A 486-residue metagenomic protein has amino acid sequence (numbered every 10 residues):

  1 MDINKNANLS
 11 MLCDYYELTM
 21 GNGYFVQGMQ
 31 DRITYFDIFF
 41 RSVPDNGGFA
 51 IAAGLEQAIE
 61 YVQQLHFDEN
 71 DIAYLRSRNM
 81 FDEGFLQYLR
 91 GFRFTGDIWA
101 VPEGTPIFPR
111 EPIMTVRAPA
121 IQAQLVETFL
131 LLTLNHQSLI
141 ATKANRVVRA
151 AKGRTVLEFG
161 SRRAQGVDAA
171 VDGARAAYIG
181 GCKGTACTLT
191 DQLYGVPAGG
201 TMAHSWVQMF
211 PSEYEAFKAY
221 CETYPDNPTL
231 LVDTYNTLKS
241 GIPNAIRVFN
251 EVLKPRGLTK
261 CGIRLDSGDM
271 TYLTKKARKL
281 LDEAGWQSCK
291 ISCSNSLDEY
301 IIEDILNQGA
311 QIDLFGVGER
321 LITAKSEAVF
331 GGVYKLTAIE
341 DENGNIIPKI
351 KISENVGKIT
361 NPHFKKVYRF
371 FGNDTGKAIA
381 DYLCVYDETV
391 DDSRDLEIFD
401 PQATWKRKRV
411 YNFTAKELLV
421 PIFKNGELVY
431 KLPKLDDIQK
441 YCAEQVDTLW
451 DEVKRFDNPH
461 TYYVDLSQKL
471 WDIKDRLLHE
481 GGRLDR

Functional and structural regions predicted by a protein language model:
D2-R32, F36, R41, D45-G47 (+3 more regions): Gly/Ser/Thr/Ala-enriched C-terminal appendages of enzymes
D2-T34, S42-P44, M80-F81, L86-T95 (+8 more regions): Buried, small/hydrophobic-residue-enriched core segments of structured protein domains
T34-R90, W99: N-terminal, Lys/Arg-enriched amphipathic/low-complexity engagement segments that precede the first folded domain
A53-L55, F67-N70, F81-G84, Q165-V167 (+4 more regions): General structural signal for secondary-structure boundaries
Q57, Y61, N70-D71, G84 (+6 more regions): Exposed alpha-helical structural elements
A73-Y74, T142-R146, G160, K454-T461: Short coil/turn segments at secondary-structure boundaries
G199, I263, I291, D313-F315: Hydrophobic residues within beta-strands of alpha/beta enzymes
H204, S294, G318: Residue-level "edge-of-site" marker
